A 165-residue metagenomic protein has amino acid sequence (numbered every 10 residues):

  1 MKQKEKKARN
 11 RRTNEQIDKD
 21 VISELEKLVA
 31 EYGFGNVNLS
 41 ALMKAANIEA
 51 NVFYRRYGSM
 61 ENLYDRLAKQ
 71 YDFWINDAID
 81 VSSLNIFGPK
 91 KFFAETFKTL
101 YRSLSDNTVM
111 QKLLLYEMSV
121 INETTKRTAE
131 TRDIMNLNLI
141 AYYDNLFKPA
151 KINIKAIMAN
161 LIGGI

Functional and structural regions predicted by a protein language model:
M1-Q16: N-terminal intrinsically disordered/low-complexity leader segments
Q16, D20, K27-N62, R66: Helix-turn-helix
I17, M60, L67-Y71, T131-N136: Hydrophobic/aromatic residues within well-ordered alpha-helical segments
D20, E24-E31, W74-A78, L113 (+2 more regions): Solvent-exposed, amphipathic alpha-helical segments
A45, R66, Q70, L113-E117 (+2 more regions): Short acidic/histidine-centered micro-motifs embedded in hydrophobic/aromatic stretches that mark compact functional
R66, D80-D106, M110, P149-M158: Hydrophobic alpha-helical connector segments
I75-S83, S119-K148, I152-A159: Amphipathic alpha-helical packing segments from all-alpha helical-bundle domains
R102-K126: Amphipathic alpha-helical segments used for helix-helix packing
